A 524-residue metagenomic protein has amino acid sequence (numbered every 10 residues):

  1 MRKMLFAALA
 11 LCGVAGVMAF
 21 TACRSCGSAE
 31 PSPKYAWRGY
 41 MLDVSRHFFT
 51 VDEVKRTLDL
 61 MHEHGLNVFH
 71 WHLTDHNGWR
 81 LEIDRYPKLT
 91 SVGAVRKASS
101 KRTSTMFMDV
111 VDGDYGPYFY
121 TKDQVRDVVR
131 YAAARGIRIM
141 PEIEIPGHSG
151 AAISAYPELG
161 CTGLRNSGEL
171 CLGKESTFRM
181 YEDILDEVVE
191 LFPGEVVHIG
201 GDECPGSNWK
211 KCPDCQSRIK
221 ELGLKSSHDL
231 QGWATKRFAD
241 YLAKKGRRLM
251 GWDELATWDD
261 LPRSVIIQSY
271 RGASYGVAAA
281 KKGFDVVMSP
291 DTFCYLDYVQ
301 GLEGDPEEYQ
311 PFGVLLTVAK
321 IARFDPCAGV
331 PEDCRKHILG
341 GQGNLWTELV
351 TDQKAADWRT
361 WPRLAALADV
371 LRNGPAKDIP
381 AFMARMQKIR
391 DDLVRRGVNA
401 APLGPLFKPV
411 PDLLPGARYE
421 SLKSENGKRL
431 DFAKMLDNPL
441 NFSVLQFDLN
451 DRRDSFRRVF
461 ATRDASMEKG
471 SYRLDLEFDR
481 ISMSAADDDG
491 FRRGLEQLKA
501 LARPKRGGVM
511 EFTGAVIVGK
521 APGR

Functional and structural regions predicted by a protein language model:
M1-M4, I139: Positively charged n-region of N-terminal signal peptides that target proteins for export
M4-G13: Sec-dependent N-terminal signal peptides
G13-A29: Bacterial Sec-dependent signal peptides at the C-terminal "C-region" and cleavage site
S25-K34, N344, A355, A366-G523: Contiguous, structured surface segment used for ligand recognition
C26-V196, C212, R237, Y241 (+2 more regions): Feature activates predominantly on carbohydrate-active enzymes
F48-T50, H76-E82, P146-A152, C204-W209 (+4 more regions): Flexible loop/turn segments at secondary-structure boundaries
A152, E158-R263, Y270-A278: Active-site neighborhood of glycoside hydrolase catalytic domains
A256-R263, Y270-D392: Conserved alpha/beta catalytic core and glycan-binding cleft of carbohydrate-active enzymes
